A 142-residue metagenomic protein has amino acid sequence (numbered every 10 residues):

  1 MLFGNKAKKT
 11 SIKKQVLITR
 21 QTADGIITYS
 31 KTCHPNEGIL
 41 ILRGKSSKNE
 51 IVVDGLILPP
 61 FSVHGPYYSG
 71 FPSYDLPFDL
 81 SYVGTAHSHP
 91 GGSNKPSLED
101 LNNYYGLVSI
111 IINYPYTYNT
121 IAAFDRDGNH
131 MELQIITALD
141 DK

Functional and structural regions predicted by a protein language model:
M1-Y82, P90-K142: Conserved beta-strand-loop surface patch within small alpha/beta domains used for substrate/adaptor or ligand engagement
T85: Conserved, mostly hydrophobic/aromatic
